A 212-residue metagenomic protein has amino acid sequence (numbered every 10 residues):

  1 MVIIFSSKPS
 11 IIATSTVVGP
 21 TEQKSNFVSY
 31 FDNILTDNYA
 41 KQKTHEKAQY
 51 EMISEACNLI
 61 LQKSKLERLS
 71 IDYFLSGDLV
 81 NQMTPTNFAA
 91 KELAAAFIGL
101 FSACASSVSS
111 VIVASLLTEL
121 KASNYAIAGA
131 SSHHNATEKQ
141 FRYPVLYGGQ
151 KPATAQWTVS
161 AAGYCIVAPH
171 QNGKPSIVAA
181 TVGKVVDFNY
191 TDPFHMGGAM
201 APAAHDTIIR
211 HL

Functional and structural regions predicted by a protein language model:
M1-E46, Y143-H211: Condensing-enzyme catalytic core mediating Claisen C-C bond formation in acyl metabolism
F5-P9, L69-D72, L93-A95, L120-Y125 (+2 more regions): Short coil/turn connectors at secondary-structure junctions
I11, H45-S106: Conserved beta-ketoacyl condensing-enzyme motif
I12, S76-G77, A126-S132: Short beta-strand segments
F27-Y30, T86-A96, T118-L120, F141-Q150: A glycine- and small-aliphatic-rich helix-loop capping segment at beta-alpha/alpha-beta transitions that lines
Q49-K65, V111-V113, M200-L212: Short, well-ordered amphipathic alpha-helical segments that serve as non-catalytic structural scaffolds within diverse
M83-T84, H134-K139, V185-N189: Short, well-ordered, mixed-charge alpha-helical segments that flank or form enzyme active sites
F101-A128, V167-A168, P202, D206: Active-site-proximal alpha-helical scaffold in enzymes
